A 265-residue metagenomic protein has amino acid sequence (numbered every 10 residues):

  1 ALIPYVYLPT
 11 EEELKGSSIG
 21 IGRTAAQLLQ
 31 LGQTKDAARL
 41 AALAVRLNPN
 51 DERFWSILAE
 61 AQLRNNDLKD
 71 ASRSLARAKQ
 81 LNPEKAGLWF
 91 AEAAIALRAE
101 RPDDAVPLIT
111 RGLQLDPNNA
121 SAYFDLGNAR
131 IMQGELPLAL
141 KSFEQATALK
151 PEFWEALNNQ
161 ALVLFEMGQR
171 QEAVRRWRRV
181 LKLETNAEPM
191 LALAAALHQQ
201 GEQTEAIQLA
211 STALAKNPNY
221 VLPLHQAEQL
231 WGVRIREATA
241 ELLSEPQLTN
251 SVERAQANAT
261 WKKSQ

Functional and structural regions predicted by a protein language model:
Y5-P9, T212-Q265: Terminal, low-structured helical/coil segments at or just beyond the last alpha-helical repeat
L14-R53, I57-R64, A91-A94, R98: Alpha-helical segment of the N-proximal tetratricopeptide repeat
K15, P49, P83, P117 (+3 more regions): Short coil turns that delineate tetratricopeptide repeat
S17-S18, E52-R53, A86-G87, A120-S121 (+5 more regions): Helix-start (N-cap) detector for alpha-helical repeat units in TPR-like alpha-solenoids, especially tetratricopeptide
R23, I57, A91, D125 (+3 more regions): Canonical tetratricopeptide repeat
A26, E60, A94, N128 (+2 more regions): Residue-level recognition of tetratricopeptide repeat
L31-L40, R64-R77, R98-R111, M132-Q145 (+2 more regions): Structural signature of tandem alpha-helical TPR/SEL1-like repeats, specifically the intra-repeat loop/turn
R178-A187, L191-L222, Q247-L248: TPR/TPR-like (Sel1-like) alpha-helical repeat modules
